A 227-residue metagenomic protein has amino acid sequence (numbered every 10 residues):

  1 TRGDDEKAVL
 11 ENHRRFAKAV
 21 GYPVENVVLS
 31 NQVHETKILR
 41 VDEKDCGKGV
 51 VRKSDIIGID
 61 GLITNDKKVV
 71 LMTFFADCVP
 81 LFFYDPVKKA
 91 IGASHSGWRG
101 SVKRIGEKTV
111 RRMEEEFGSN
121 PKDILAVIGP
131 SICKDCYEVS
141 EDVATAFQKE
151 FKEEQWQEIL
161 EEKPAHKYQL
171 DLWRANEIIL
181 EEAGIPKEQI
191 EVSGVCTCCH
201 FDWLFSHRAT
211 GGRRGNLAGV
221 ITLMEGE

Functional and structural regions predicted by a protein language model:
T1-E227: Active-site microenvironment for binding and transforming phosphate-containing groups
